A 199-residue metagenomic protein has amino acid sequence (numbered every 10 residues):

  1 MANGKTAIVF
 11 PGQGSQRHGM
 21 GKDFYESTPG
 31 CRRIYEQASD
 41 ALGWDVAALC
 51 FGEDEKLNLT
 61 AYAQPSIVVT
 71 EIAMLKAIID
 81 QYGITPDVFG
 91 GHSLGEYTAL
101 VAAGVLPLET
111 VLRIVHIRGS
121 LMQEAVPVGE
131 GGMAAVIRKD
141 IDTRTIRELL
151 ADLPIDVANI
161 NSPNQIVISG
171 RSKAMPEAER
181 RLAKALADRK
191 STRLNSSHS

Functional and structural regions predicted by a protein language model:
A2-G90, I168: Helix-rich "cap/lid" substructures immediately adjacent to catalytic or cofactor-binding pockets
Q13-S15, A103-R193: Alpha/beta catalytic cores of group-transfer enzymes, especially the acyltransferase/condensing modules of polyketide
Q16-H18, D23, A47, G95 (+3 more regions): Short, electropositive, low-hydrophobicity segments enriched in small/polar residues
S39, I78-I79, L100, L150 (+1 more regions): Hydrophobic alpha-helix position signal
L49-N58, G83, G95, K139-D142 (+1 more regions): Generic structural signal for short, solvent-exposed loop/turn connectors between secondary structure elements
P65-A135: Gly/Ser-rich oxyanion-binding loop with an adjacent helix/lid that shapes the negatively charged ligand pocket
L194-S199: Positively charged, low-complexity/disordered segments
